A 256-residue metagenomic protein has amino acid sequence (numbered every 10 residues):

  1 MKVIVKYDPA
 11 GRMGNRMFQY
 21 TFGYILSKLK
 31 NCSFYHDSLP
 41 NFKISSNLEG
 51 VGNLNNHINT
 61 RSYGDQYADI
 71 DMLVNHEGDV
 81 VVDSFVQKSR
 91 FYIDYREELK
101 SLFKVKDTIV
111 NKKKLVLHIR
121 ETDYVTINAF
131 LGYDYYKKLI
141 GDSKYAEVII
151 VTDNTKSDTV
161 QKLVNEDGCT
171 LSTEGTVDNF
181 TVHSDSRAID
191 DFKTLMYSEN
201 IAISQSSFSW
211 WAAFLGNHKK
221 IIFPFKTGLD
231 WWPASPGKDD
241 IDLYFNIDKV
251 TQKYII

Functional and structural regions predicted by a protein language model:
V3, L39-A146, T155-D158, D248-V250 (+1 more regions): Secretory-pathway luminal glycosyltransferase catalytic domains
D8, H118-R120, V151, P224: Short hydrophobic segments within beta-strands
D8-F18, Y124-F130: A short, glycine/small-residue-rich beta-strand->loop->alpha-helix junction that serves as a flexible
M13, A146-I222, W231-P233: Donor-binding and catalytic core of enzymes assembling or modifying cell-surface/extracellular glycoconjugates
F18-K28, Y136-G141: Histidine-anchored nucleotide/phosphate-binding helix
K30-F42: A short beta-strand-loop structural module common to alpha/beta enzyme folds
W210-I256: Nucleotide-sugar donor-binding patch of glycosyltransferase catalytic domains
